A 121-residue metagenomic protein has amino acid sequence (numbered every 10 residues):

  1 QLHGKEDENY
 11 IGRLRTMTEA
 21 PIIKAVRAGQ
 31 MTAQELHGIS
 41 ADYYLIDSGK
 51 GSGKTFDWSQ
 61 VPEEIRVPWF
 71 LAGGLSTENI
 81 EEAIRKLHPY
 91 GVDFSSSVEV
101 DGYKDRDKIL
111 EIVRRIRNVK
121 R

Functional and structural regions predicted by a protein language model:
Q1-L2: Short catalytic-loop micro-motif centered on adjacent basic/acidic residues
K5-S96, D105-R121: Short loop-to-alpha-helix "cap/lid" segments that border enzyme active sites across diverse enzyme classes
E99: Substrate-binding clefts and catalytic carboxylate motifs of secreted carbohydrate-active enzymes
